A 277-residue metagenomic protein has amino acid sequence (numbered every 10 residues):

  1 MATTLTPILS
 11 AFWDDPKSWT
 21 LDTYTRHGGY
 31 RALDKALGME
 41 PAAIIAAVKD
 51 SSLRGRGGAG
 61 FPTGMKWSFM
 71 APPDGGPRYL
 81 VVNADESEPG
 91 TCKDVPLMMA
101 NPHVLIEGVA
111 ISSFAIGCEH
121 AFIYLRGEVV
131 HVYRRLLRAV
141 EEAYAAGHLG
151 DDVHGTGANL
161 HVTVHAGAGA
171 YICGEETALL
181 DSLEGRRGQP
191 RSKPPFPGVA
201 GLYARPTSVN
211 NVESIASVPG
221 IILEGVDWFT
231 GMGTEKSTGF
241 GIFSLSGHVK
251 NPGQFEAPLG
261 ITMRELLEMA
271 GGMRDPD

Functional and structural regions predicted by a protein language model:
M1-S51, C118-I123, G239: Iron-sulfur (Fe-S) cluster-binding modules
Y24-Y30, V82-D94, P197-L202, S244-V249: Gly-rich Lys/Arg/Thr-decorated short loops/hinges at beta-loop-alpha junctions or inter-strand turns that position
D34-P73, T230, E256: Accessory "access/gating" subregions that flank catalytic or transport cores
D50-M70, S112, G169-D181, G185-R186: Conserved phosphate/anionic-ligand binding catalytic regions in large, soluble enzymes, centered on
K66, A121, G272-D277: Short loop-to-beta-strand transition segments
N101-A115: Histidine-anchored nucleotide/phosphate-binding helix
G108-S112, P258-P276: Short amphipathic, charge-patterned alpha-helical segments
Y133-L259, A270-R274: Hydrophobic alpha-helical positions that pack around
